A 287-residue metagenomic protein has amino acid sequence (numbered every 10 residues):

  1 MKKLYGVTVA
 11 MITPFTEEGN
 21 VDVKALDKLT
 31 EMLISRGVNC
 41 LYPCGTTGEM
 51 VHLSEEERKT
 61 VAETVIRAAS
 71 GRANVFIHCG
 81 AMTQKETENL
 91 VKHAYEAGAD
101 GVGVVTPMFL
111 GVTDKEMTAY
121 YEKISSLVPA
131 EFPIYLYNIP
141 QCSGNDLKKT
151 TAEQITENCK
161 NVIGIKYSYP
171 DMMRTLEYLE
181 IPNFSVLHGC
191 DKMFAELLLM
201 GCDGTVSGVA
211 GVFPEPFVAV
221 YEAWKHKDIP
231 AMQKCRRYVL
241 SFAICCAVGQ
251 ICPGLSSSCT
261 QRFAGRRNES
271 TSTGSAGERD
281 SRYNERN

Functional and structural regions predicted by a protein language model:
M1, I155, R262-G265: Short, conserved catalytic or adaptor-binding loops enriched in Gly and charged residues
K2-V9, T13-G144, Q154: Active-site beta->alpha loop and helix N-cap motifs at the rims of alpha/beta catalytic domains
L4, T8, P43-T46, F76-H78 (+6 more regions): Short glycine/serine/threonine-biased micro-segments
G6-P14, M32, R36-G37, L199-C202 (+2 more regions): C-terminal alpha-helical cap/extension of soluble enzyme domains
M11, K24, M50-L53, K85 (+6 more regions): Basic, gly/Ser/Thr/Pro-rich low-complexity segments located predominantly at protein N termini
L26, R58, A62, T87 (+7 more regions): A general structural signal for well-ordered alpha-helical segments in protein cores
L127-F132, I139-A247: Catalytic alpha/beta core domains of metabolic enzymes, predominantly
